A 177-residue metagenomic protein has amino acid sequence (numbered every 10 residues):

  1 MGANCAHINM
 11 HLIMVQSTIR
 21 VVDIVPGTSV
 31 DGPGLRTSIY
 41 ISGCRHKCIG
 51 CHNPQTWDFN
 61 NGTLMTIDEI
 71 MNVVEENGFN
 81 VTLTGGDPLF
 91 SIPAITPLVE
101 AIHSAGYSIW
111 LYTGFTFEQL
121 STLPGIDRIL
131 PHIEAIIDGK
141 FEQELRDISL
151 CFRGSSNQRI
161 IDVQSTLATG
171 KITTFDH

Functional and structural regions predicted by a protein language model:
I8-Y40, I49, N53-F59, K171-T173 (+1 more regions): N-terminal [4Fe-4S]-dependent radical SAM core
L12, Q16-V22, L35, N53-I129: Conserved Radical SAM active-site core
N77-L83, I137-Q143, L167-H177: Conserved C-terminal portion of the radical SAM core fold that forms the substrate/S-adenosylmethionine-binding
F90-H103, R146-H177: P-loop/Walker A phosphate-binding loop and immediately adjacent motor/lid segment at beta-alpha junctions
E134: Receiver (REC) domain switch/active-site residues of two-component response regulators
